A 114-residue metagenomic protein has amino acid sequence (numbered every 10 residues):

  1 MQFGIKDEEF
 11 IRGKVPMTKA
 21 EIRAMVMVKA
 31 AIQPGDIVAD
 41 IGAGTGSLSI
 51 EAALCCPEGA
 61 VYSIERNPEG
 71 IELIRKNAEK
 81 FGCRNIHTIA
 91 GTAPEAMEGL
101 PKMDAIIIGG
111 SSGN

Functional and structural regions predicted by a protein language model:
M1-A39, E72-K76, K80: Class I SAM-dependent transferase core
G42: Conserved S-adenosyl-L-methionine
T45-P57: Conserved SAM-binding loop of SAM-dependent methyltransferases across substrates and taxa, primarily the Class I
G46, P68, S112-G113: Alpha-helix N-cap/helix-start capping motif
E58-Y62: Short beta-strand element of Class I
I64-M103: S-adenosyl-L-methionine
D104-N114: A short SAM/SAH-binding and catalytic strip from SAM-dependent methyltransferases
